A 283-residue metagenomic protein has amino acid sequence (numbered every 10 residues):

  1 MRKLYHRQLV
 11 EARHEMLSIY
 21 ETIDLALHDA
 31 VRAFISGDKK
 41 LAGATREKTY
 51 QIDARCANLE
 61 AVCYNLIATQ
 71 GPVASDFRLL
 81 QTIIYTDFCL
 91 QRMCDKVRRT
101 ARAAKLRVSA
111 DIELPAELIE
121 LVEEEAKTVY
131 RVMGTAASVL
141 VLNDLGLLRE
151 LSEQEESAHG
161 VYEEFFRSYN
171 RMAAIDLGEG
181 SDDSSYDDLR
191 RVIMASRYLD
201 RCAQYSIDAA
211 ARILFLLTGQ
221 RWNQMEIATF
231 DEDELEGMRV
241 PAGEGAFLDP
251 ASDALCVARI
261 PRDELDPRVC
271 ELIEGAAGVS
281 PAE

Functional and structural regions predicted by a protein language model:
M1-E283: Cytosolic, long alpha-helical scaffolding segments
